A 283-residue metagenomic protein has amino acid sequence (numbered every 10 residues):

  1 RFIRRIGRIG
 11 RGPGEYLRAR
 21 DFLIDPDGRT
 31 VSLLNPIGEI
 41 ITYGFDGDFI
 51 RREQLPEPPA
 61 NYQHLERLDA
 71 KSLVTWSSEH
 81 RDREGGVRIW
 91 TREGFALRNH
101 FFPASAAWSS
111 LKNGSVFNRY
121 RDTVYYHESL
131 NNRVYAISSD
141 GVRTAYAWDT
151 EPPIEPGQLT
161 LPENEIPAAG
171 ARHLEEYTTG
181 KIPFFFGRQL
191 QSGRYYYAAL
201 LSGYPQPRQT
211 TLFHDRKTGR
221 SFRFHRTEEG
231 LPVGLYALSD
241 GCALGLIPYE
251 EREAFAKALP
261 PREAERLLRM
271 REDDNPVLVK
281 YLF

Functional and structural regions predicted by a protein language model:
F2-G28, N35: Blade-loop segments of beta-propeller domains
G7-E15, Q54-N61, P103-W108, W148-I154 (+1 more regions): Short coil/turn segments at the loop-to-beta-strand junctions that recur within blades of beta-propeller repeat folds
Y16-D21, L34-G85, A96-A106: Asp-box/WD-like beta-propeller blade repeats and closely related beta-sheet repeat scaffolds
Y16-F22, P59-R67, W108-V116, P183-R188 (+1 more regions): Repeated scaffold domains used in trafficking and secretory/extracellular systems, primarily beta-propellers
I24-D27, R67-A70, R119-R121, Q191-S192 (+1 more regions): Residue-level detector of Asp-centered blade-edge/turn motifs that repeat once per structural unit in beta-propeller
G38-I41, R81-I89, N131-A136, Y204-F213 (+2 more regions): Structural motif
V87-G141: Loop-centered beta-sheet repeat module
A145-T179, R216-G241, I247, E253: Conserved blade-ending motifs and adjacent loop-strand segments that build the rim/top face of beta-propeller domains
